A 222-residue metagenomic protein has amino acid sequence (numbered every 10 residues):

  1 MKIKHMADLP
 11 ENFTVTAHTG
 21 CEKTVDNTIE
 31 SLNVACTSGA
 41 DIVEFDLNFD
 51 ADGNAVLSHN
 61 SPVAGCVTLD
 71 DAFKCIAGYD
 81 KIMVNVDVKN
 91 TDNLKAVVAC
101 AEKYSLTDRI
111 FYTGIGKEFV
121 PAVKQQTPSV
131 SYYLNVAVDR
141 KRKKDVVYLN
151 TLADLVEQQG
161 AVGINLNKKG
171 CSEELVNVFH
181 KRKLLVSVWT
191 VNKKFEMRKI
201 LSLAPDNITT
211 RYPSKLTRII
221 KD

Functional and structural regions predicted by a protein language model:
M1-D222: Phosphate-group recognition and catalysis centered on beta-loop-alpha active-site segments
